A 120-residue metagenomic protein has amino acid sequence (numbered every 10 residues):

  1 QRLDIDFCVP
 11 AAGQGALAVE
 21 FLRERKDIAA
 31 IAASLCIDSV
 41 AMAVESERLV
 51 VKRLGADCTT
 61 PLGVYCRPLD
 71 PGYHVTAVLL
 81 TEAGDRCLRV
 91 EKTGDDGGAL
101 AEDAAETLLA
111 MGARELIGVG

Functional and structural regions predicted by a protein language model:
Q1-G120: Small-molecule-sensing regulatory modules
